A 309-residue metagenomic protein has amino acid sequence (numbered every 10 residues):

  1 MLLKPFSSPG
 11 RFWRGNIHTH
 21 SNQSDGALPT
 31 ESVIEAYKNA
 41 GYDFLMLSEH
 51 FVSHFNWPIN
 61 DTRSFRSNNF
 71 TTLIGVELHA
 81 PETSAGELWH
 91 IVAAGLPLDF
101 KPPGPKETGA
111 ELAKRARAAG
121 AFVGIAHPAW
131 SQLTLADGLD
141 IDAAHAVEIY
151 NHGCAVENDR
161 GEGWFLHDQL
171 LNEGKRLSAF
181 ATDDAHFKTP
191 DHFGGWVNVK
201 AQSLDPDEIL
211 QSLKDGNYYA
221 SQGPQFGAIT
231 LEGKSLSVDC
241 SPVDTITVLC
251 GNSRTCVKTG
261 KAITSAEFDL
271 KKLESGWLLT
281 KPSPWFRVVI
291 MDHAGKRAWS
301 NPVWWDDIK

Functional and structural regions predicted by a protein language model:
M1-F12, T30, G174-S178, D183-K309: C-terminal functional module detector
L2-F122, A126, Q132-L135, L139-A143 (+6 more regions): A metal-dependent hydrolase metal-coordination microenvironment
